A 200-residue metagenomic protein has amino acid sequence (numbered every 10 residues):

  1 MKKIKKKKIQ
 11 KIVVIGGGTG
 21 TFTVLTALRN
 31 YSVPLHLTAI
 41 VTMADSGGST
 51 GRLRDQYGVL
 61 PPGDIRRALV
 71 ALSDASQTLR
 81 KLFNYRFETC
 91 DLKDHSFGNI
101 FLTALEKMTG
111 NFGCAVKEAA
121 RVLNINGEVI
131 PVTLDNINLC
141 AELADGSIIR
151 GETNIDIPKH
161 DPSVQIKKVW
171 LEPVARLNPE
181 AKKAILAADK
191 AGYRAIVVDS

Functional and structural regions predicted by a protein language model:
M1-K6, R80-N84: Short secondary-structure boundary segments
K2-I12, T19-R29, L35-A39, L102-S200: Conserved catalytic alpha/beta core of Sir2/sirtuin-type deacylases, generalized to analogous enzyme cores that bind
V14-G16, S96: Short glycine/serine/threonine-biased micro-segments
A27-Y31, L53-Q56: Short, glycine/charged-enriched secondary-structure capping and boundary segments
T38-G110, E118-L123, E128: Glycine-rich nucleotide/cofactor/substrate-binding loop typically near the N-terminus or early in the first domain
